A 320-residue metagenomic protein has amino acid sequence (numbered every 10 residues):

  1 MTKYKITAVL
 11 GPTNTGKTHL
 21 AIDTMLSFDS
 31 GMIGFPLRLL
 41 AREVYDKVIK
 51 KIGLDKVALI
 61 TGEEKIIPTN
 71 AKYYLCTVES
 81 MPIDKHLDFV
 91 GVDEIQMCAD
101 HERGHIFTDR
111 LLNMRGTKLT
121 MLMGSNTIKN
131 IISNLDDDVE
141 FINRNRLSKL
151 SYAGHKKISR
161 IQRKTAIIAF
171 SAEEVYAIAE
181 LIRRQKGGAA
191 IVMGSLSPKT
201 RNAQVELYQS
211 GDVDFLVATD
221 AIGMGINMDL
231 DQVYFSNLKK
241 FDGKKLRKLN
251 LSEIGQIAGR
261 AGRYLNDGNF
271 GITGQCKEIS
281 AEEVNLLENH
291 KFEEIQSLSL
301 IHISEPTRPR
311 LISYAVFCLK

Functional and structural regions predicted by a protein language model:
T7, N130-I131, D138-A179: Conserved interdomain linker/interface between the two RecA-like ATPase lobes of SF2 helicase motors
S30-A41, M121, I161-I182, A189: Conserved strand-helix element at the start of the C-terminal RecA-like helicase core
K50-D84: Inter-Walker segment of RecA-like/P-loop motor cores
A99-L147: Post-DEXD/H (motif II) to motif III coupling segment of the RecA-like Helicase ATP-binding lobe
S195, D214, D220-Y264: Conserved RecA-like helicase motor core of SF1/SF2 enzymes
S197-A218: Conserved helicase ATPase core of P-loop NTP-dependent helicases/translocases
N250-N285: Conserved segment of the helicase C-terminal RecA-like domain
I301-K320: Single conserved hydrophobic/aromatic residue that forms the stacking wall/gate of nucleotide- or nucleobase-binding
